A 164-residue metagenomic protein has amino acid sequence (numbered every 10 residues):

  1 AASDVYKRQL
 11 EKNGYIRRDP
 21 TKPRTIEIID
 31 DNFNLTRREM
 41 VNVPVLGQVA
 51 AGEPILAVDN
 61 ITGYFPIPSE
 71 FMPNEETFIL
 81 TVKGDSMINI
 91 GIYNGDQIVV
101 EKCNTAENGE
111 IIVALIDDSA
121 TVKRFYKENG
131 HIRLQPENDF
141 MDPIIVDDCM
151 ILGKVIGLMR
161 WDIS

Functional and structural regions predicted by a protein language model:
A1-Y6: Short, small-residue-biased leader/transition segments that mark boundaries at the very start of proteins
R8-I90, A120, K127, H131 (+1 more regions): Short, positionally conserved secondary-structure boundary motifs
I90-S164: C-terminal regulatory/effector modules of DNA-binding transcriptional regulators
